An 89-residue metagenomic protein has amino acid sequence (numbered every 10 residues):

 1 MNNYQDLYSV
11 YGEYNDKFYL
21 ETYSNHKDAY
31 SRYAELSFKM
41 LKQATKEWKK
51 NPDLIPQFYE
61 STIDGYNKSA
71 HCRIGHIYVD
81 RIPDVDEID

Functional and structural regions predicted by a protein language model:
M1-L20: Short aromatic-glycine-(Arg/Gly/Cys) micro-motifs in beta-strand/loop hairpins
N3-Y4, F18, H26-D28, Q43 (+2 more regions): N-terminal cationic leader/targeting segments used for protein routing and processing
D6-S9, H26, S61: Functionally constrained cores in energy, signaling, and assembly domains
Y8-V10, A29, L36, K46: Intrinsic structural disorder/low-complexity segments
N15-R32, L36: A short, exposed loop/beta-hairpin motif centered on an aromatic-Gly-Thr core
E35-D89: Short, mixed-charge low-complexity intrinsically disordered segments
